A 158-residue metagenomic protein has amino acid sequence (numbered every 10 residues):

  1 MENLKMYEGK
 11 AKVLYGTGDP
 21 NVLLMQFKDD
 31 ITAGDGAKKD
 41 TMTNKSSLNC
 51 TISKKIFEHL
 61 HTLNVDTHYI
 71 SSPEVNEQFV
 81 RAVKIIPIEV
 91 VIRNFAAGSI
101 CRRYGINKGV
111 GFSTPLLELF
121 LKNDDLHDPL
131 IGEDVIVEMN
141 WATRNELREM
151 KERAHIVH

Functional and structural regions predicted by a protein language model:
E2-F120: Active-site loop/lid in soluble adenylation, ligation, and acyl-transfer enzymes
F79-R81, C101-H158: ATP-dependent phospho-/nucleotidyl transfer catalytic cores
